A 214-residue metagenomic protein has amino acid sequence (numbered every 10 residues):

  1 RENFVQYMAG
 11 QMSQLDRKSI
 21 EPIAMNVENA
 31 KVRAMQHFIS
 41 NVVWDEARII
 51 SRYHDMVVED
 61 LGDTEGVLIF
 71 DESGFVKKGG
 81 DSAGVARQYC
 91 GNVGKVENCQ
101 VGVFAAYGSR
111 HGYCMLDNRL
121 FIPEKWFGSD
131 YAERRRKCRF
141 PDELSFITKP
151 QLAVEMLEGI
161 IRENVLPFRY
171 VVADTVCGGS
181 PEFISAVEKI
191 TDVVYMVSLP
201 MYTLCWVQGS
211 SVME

Functional and structural regions predicted by a protein language model:
R1-V42: Gly/serine-rich nucleotide phosphate-binding loop at the start of the catalytic core of nucleotide/ADP-ribose-handling
Q14, N26, D60-D63, E163 (+1 more regions): Alpha-helix C-cap/termination motif
L15, I49, E97, T175-G179 (+1 more regions): Short, glycine/acidic-rich beta->alpha junctions
E21, D55, S185: Active-site phosphate/pyrophosphate- and oxyanion-stabilizing loops and adjacent acidic/basic residues in soluble
N26, R33-F38, N92-F168: Electropositive, glycine- and tryptophan-enriched low-complexity nucleic-acid-binding patches
A30-R33, D71, D174: Residue-level detector of functionally special positions within alpha-helical transmembrane segments of multi-pass
S40-E124, R135: Active-site-proximal, Lys/Arg-enriched surface segment that forms a nucleic-acid-binding/basic interface patch
Y131-E214: An internal, acidic/charged active-site-proximal segment that coordinates divalent cations and/or engages
